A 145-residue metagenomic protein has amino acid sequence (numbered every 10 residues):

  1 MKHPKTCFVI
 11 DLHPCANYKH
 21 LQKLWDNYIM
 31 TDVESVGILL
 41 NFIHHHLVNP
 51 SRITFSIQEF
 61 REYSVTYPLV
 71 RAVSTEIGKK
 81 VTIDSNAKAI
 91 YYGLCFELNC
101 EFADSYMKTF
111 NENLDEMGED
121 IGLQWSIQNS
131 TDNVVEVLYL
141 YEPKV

Functional and structural regions predicted by a protein language model:
M1-V145: Tubulin/FtsZ superfamily GTPase core signature
